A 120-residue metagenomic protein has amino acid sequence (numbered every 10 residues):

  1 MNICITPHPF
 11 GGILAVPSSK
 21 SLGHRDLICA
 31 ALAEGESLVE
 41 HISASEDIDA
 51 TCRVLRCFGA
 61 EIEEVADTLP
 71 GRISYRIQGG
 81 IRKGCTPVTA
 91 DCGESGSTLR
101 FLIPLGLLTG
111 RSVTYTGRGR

Functional and structural regions predicted by a protein language model:
M1-R120: Short, structured segments at the rim of ligand-binding sites
